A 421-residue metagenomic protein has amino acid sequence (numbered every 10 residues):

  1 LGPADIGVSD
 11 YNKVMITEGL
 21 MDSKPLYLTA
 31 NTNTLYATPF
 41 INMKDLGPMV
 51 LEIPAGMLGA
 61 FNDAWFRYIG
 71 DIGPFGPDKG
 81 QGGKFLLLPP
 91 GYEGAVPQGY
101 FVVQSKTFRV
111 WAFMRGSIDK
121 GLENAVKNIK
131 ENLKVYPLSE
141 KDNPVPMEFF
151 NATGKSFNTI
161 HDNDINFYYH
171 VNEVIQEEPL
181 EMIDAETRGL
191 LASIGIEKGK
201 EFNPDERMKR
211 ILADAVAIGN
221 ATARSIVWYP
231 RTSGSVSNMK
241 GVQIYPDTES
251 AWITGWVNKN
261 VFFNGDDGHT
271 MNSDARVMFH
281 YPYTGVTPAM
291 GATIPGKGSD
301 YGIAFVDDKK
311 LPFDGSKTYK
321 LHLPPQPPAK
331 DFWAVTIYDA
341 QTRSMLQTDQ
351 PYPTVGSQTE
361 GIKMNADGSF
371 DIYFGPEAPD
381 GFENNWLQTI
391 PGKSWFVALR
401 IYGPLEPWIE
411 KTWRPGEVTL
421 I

Functional and structural regions predicted by a protein language model:
L1-I421: A compositional/structural signature for long, glycine/proline-rich flexible linkers and loops on extracytoplasmic
